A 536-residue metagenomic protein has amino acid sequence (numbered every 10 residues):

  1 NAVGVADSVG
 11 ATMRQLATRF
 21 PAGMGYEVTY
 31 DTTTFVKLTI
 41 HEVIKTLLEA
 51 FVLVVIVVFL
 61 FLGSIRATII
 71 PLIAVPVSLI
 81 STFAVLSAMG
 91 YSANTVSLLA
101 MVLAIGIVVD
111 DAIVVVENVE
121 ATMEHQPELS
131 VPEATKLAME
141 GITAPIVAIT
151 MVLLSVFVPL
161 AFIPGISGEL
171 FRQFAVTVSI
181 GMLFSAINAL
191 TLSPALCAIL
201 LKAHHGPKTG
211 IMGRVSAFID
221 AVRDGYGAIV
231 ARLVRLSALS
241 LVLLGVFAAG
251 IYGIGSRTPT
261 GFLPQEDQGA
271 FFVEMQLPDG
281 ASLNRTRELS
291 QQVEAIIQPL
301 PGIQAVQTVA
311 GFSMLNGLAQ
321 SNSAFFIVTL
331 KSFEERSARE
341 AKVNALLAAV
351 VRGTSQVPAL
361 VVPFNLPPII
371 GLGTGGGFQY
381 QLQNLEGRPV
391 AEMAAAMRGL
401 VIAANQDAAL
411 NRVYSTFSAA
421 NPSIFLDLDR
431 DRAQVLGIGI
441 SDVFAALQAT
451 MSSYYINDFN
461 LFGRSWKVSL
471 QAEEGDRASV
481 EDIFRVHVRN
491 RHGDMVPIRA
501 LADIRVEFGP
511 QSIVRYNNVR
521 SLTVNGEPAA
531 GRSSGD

Functional and structural regions predicted by a protein language model:
N1-Y26, G253, R257, F272 (+3 more regions): Surface-exposed amphipathic alpha-helical segments in non-transmembrane regions that serve as interaction surfaces
V5, T29, V36, I40 (+3 more regions): Helix-loop junctions and hydrophobic alpha-helical segments within the transmembrane domains of large membrane
A6, G10-L53, V85, A93 (+1 more regions): Membrane-helix entry/capping segments
M24-G25, E124, E128, P132 (+1 more regions): Short, membrane-interfacial amphipathic segments enriched in basic
G25, V52-A121, F162, I180-F184 (+1 more regions): Hydrophobic transmembrane alpha-helices and their membrane-interface caps in long multi-pass transport proteins
S87, Y91, L160-L170, G245-A281 (+2 more regions): Transmembrane helices with small-residue packing motifs
I105-V119, T143-F162, E169-M212, F326: Transmembrane alpha-helices and their membrane-interface boundaries in multi-pass membrane transporters and channels
E140-I142, I211-L263: Signature of alpha-helical transmembrane segments and their immediate interfacial
